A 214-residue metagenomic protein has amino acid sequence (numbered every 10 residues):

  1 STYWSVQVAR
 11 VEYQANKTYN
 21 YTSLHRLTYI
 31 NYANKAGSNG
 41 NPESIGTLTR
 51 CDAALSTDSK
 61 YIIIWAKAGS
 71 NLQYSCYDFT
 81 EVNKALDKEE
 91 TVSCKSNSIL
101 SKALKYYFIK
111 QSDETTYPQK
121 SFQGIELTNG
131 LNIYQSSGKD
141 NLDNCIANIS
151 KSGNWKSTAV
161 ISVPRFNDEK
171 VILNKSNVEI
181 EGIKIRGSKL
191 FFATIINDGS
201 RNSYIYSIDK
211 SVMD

Functional and structural regions predicted by a protein language model:
S1-T2, G40-I63, P118-G130, N177-F191: Structural signature of eukaryotic scaffold interfaces centered on beta-propeller domains
S1-Y3, I64-A68, Q135-K139, F192-I196: Conserved beta-strand positions in repeat-built beta-propeller and related beta-rich domains
T2-D87: Extracellular-facing segments of soluble proteins and assemblies that are Gly/Ser/Thr-biased and enriched in aromatics
T2-E12, G69-V82, N141-N154, D198-D214: Structural motif
N16-L48, A85-Q119, K156-N177: Surface-exposed loop and turn segments in beta-propeller and other repeat-based domains that flank or scaffold
N39, T57, T80, E179-D214: Active-site or metal-binding loop neighborhoods of secreted/extracellular toxin and effector enzymes
Y106-S162: Loop/turn-rich, solvent-exposed surfaces of beta-rich toroidal or solenoidal domains
D140-F192: Accessory, usually C-terminal, subdomains that scaffold auxiliary metal cofactors
